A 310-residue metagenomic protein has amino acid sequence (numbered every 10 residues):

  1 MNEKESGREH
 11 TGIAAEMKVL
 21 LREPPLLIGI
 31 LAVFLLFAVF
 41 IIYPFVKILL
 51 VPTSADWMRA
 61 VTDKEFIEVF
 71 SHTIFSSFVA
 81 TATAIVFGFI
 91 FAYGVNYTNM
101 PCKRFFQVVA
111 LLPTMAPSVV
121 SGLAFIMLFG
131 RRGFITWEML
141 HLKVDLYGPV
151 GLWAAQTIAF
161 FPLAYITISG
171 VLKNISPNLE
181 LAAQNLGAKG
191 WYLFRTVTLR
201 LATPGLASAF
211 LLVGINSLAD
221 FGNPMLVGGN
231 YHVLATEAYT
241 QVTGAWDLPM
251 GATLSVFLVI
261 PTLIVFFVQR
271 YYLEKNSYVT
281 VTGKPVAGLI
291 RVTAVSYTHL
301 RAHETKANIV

Functional and structural regions predicted by a protein language model:
M1-A32, R270-R301: Transmembrane alpha-helical segments of polytopic membrane transport and secretion proteins
I13-V19, A55-M58, T62, I67 (+5 more regions): Membrane-interfacial helix termini and adjacent extracytoplasmic/periplasmic loops of multi-pass transporters
R22-E23, W57-R59, K64, Y147 (+3 more regions): Interhelical loop and adjacent transmembrane-helix boundary motif in polytopic membrane transport permeases
P24-V69, T73-F78, A82, L128 (+2 more regions): Short membrane-interfacial helix/loop motifs at transmembrane-helix boundaries
P44, A164, G205-T240, V310: Non-cytoplasmic
K64-Y97, V108-V109, L254, L258 (+1 more regions): Transmembrane alpha-helix signature in integral membrane proteins
A183, T298-T305: Conserved small/polar residues in nucleotide/adenosyl-binding loops
L186-A188, R200: Glycine/proline-centered hinge or cleavage motifs at structural transition points of membrane proteins
